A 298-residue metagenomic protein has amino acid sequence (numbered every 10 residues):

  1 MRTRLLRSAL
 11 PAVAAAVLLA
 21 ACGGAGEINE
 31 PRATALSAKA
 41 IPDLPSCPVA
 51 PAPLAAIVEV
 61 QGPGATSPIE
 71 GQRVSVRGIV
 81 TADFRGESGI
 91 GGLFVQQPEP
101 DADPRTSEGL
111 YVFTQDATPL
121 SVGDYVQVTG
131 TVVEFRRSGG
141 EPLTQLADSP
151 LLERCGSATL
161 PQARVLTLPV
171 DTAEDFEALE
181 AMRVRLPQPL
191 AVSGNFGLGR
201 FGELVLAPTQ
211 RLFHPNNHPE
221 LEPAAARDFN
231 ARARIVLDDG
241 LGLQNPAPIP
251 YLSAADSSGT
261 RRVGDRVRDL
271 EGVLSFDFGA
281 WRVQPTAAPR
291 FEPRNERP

Functional and structural regions predicted by a protein language model:
M1-V13: Bacterial N-terminal signal peptides that target proteins for export
S8, A15, P219-E222: Short, structured coil/loop segments at alpha-helix boundaries
L18-A21: C-terminal motif of bacterial Sec signal peptides marking the signal peptidase cleavage site
G23-G24, I28-P298: Extended non-catalytic accessory segments flanking core domains
